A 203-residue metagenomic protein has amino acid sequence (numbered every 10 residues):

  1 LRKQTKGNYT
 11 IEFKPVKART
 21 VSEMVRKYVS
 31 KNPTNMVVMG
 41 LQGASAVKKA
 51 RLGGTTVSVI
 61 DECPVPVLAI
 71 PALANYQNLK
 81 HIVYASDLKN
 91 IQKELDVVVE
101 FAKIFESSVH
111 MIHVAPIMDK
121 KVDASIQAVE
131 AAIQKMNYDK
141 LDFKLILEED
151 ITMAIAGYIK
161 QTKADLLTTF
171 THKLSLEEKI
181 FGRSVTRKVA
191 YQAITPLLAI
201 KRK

Functional and structural regions predicted by a protein language model:
K3-V37, M136-R187, Y191, T195 (+1 more regions): Structural beta-alpha unit
K27, S58, V97-E100, A131 (+2 more regions): Alpha-helical scaffolding segments of alpha/beta enzyme cores, especially the outer helices of TIM-barrel or partial
N32, V38, G43-K49: Active-site-adjacent scaffolding segments
N35-L41, T56-V97, I104, A193-K203: Intrinsically disordered or low-complexity boundary/linker segments at protein termini and domain junctions
S45, I117-K121, S175-L176: Short, small-residue-enriched loops and turns at beta-alpha junctions that line or gate enzyme active sites
A46-R51, E177-F181: Glycine/threonine-rich flexible loop motifs
L52-T55, A124-V129, F181-T186: Charged helix-capping and loop-helix junction motifs
K80-L145, Q161-L166, Q192, L197: Small/aliphatic-rich secondary-structure junction motif
